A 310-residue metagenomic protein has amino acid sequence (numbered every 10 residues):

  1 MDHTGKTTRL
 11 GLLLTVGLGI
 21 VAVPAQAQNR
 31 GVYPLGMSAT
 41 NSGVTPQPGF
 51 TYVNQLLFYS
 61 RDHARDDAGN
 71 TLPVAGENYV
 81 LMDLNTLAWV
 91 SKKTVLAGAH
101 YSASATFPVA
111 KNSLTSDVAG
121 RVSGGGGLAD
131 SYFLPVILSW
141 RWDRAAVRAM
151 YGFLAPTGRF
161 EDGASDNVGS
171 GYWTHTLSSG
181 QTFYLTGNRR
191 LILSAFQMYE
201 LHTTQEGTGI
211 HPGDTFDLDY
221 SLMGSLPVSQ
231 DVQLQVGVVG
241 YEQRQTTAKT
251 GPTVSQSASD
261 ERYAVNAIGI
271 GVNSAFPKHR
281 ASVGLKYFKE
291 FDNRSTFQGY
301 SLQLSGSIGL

Functional and structural regions predicted by a protein language model:
V21-A27: Sec/Tat signal peptide C-region and signal peptidase I cleavage site
Q28-N29, S42-G49, S91-Y101, W140-V147 (+4 more regions): Short loop/turn motifs that connect adjacent beta-strands in outer-membrane beta-barrel proteins
N29-R30, Y59-M82, D117-G127: Surface-exposed strand-loop-strand hairpins of Gram-negative outer-membrane beta-barrel proteins
S42, N54, N85-S91, F133-W140 (+6 more regions): Residues on the lipid-exposed face of transmembrane beta-strands in outer-membrane beta-barrel proteins
Y52-S60, A103-K111, A149-A155, A195-L201 (+3 more regions): Transmembrane beta-barrel strands of outer-membrane/channel proteins
D62-N70, L114-R121, A149, F160-N167 (+3 more regions): Outer-membrane beta-barrel translocator domains and adjoining extracellular loop/strand segments of Gram-negative
T71, G207-L310: Outer membrane beta-barrel transmembrane domains
E77-N85, A99, V122-Y132, G169-H175 (+3 more regions): Residues that define the transmembrane beta-barrel architecture of outer-membrane proteins
